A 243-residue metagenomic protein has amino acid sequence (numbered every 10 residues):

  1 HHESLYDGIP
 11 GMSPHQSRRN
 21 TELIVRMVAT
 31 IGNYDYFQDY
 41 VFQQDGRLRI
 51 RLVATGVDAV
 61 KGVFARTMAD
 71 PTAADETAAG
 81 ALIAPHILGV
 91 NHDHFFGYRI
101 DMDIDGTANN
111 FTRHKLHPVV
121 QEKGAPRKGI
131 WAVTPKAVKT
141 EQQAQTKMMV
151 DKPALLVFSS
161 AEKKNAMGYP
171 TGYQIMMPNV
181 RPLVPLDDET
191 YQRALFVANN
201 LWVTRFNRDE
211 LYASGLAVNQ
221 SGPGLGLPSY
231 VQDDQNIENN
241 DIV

Functional and structural regions predicted by a protein language model:
H1-R47, V53, V57-R66, D70-V243: Extended effector regions of multi-domain proteins
